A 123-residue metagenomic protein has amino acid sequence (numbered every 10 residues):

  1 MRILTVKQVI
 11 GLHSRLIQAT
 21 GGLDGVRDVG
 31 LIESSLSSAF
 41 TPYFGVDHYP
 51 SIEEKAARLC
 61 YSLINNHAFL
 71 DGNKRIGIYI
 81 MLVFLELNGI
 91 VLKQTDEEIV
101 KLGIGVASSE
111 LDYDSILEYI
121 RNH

Functional and structural regions predicted by a protein language model:
M1-H123: FIC/Doc superfamily catalytic core
